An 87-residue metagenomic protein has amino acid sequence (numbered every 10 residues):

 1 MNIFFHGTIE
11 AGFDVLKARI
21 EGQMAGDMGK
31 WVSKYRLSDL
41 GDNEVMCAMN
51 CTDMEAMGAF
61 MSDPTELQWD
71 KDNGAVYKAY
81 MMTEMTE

Functional and structural regions predicted by a protein language model:
M1-W69, N73-E87: Short S/T/G/P-rich N-terminal loop/turn motif that feeds into the first structured element of a domain
